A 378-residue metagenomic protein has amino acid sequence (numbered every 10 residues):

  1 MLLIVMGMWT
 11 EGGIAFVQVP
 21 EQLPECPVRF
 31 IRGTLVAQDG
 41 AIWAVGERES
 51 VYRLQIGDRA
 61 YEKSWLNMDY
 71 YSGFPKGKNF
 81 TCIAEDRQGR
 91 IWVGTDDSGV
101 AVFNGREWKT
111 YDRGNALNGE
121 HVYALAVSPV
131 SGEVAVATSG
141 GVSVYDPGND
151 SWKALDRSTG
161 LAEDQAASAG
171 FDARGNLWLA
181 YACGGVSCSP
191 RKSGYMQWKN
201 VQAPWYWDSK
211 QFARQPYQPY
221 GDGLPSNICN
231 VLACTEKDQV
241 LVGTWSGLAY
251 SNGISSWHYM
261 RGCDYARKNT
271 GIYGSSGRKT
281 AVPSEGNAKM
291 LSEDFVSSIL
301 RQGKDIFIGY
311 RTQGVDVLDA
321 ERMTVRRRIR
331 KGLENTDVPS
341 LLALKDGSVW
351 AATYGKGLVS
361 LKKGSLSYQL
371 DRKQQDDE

Functional and structural regions predicted by a protein language model:
M1-E378: Carboxylate-rich, polar loop motifs that coordinate divalent cations or form catalytic acidic clusters
